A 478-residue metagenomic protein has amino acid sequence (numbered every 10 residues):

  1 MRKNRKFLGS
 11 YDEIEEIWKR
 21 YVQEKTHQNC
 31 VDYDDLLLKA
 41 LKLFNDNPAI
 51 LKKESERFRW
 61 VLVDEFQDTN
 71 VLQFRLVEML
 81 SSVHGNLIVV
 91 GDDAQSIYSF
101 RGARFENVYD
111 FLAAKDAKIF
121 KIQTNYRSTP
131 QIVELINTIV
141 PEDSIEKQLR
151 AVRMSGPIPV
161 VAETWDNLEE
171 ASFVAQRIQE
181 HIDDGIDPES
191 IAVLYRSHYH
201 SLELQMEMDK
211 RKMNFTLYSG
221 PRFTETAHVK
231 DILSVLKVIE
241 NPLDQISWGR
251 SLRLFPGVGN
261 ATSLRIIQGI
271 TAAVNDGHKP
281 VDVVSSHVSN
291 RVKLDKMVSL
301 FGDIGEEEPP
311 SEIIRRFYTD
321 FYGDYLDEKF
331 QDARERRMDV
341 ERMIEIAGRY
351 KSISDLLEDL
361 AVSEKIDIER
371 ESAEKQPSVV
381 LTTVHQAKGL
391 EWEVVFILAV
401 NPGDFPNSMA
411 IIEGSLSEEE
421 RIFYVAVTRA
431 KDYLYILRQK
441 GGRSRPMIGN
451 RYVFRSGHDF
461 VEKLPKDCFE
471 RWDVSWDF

Functional and structural regions predicted by a protein language model:
F7, S234-D467: Conserved helicase C-terminal RecA-like lobe
F7-Y109, T124-S128: Conserved helicase NTPase motor core
D32, T129, L149, G259 (+1 more regions): Short, conserved phosphate/pyrophosphate- and ester-handling motifs at nucleotide-, phospho-/glycolipid
V83-N86, D93-A94, A114-I119, S155-P159 (+5 more regions): Short glycine-/polar-rich loops that comprise or flank the Walker A/P-loop and associated switch/sensor motifs
D93-I97, G102-F105, N125-P130, G156 (+7 more regions): Conserved nucleotide-binding/hydrolysis micro-motifs of P-loop NTPases
A94-S99, L217-E240: Short alpha-helix plus adjacent loop in nuclease-associated cores
D116-K118, T124-N214, E240-N241: Helicase P-loop NTPase motor core
W472-F478: Acidic, low-complexity intrinsically disordered tails
